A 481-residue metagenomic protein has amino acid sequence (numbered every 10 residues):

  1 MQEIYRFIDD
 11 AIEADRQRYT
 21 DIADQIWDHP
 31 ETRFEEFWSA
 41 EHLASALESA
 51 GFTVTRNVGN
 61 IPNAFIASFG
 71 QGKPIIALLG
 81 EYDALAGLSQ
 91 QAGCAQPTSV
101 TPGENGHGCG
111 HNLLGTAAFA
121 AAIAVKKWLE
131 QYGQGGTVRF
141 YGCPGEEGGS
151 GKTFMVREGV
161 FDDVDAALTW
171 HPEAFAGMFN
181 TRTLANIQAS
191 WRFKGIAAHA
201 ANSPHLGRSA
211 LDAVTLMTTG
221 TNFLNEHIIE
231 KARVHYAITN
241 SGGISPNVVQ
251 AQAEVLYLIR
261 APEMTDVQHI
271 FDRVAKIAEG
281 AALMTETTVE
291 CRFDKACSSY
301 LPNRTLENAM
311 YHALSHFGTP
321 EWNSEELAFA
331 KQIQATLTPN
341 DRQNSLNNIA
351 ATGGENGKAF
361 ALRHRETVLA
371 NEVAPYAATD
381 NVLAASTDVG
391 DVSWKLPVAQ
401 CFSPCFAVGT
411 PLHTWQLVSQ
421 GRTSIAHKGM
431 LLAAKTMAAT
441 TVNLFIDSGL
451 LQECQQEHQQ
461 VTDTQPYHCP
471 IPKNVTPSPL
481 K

Functional and structural regions predicted by a protein language model:
Q2-E3, D21-Q25, P97-E104, F193-A201 (+3 more regions): A short small-residue
Q2-H107, N112, T116-T137: Acidic/His- and Gly-rich active-site-bordering loop/insert found across diverse amide/peptide-bond hydrolases
I4, D15-I22, E35, S39-A46 (+21 more regions): General structural feature for long, well-ordered alpha-helical segments within catalytic domains of soluble enzymes
I26, A67, L78, H111 (+8 more regions): Divalent metal-coordination and catalytic microenvironments
E31-T32, Y141-G145, D294-S299: Conserved short loop/turn motifs at secondary-structure junctions
N63, L85-G87, C94-G106, N112-L113 (+2 more regions): Histidine/acidic-residue-rich, glycine-tolerant segments that coordinate divalent metal ions
A77-L79, L88, K194, C401-P404: Non-cysteine beta-strand/loop elements that form the S-adenosyl-L-methionine
T215-K481: Metal-dependent amide/peptide-bond hydrolase catalytic core, centered on the "pita-bread" metallohydrolase fold
